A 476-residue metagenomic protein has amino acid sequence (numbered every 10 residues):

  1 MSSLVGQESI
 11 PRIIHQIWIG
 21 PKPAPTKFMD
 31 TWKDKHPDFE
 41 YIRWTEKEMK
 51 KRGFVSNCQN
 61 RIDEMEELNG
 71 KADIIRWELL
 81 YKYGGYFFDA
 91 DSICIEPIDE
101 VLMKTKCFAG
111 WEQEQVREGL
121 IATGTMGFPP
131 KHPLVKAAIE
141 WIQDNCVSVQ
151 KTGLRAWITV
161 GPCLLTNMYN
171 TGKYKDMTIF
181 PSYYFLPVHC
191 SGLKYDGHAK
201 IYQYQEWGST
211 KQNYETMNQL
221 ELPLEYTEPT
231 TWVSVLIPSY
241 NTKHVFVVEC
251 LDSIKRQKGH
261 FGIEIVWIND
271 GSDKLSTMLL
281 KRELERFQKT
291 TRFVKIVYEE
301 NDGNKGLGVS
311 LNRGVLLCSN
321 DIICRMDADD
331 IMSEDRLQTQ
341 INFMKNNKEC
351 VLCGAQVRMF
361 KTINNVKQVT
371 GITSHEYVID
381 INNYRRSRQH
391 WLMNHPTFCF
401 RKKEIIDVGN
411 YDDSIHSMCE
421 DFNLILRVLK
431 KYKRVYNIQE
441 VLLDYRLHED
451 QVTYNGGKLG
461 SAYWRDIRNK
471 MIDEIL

Functional and structural regions predicted by a protein language model:
M1-A72, F88-T227, N342, I475: Glycosyltransferase-associated regions of secretory-pathway enzymes, highlighting luminal stem/catalytic domains
K22-K33, T242-R256: Short, well-formed alpha-helical segments that are part of the catalytic scaffolds of diverse glycosyltransferases
E48, N269-L280, G303, D327: A conserved acidic beta->alpha catalytic loop
K71-R76, E300-C318: Glycine-rich, basic loop-to-helix element that forms the pyrophosphate-binding segment of sugar-nucleotide handling
G85-F87, I323: Short aromatic/hydrophobic "clamp" motif used to bind/position activated sugar donors
T178-Y184, Q356, V435-L442: Catalytic beta-strand/loop signature of glycosyltransferases that borders the donor
I237, V378-R465: Conserved nucleotide-sugar donor-binding catalytic segment
D335-V369: Conserved donor NDP-sugar-binding/catalytic core segment of glycosyltransferases
